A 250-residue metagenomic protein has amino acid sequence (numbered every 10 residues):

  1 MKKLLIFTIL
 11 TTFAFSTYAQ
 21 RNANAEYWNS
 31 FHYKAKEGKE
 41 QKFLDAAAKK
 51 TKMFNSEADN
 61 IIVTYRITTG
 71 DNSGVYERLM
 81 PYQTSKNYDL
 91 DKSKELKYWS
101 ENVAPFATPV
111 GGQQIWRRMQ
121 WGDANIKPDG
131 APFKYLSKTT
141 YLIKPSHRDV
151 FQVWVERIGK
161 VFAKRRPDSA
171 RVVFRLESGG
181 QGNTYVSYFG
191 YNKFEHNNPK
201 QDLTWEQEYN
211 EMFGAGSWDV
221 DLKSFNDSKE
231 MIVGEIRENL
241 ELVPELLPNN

Functional and structural regions predicted by a protein language model:
M1-N24: Bacterial Sec-dependent N-terminal signal peptides
R21-A23, A48-T64, D71-N72, M80-R118 (+3 more regions): An amphipathic, aromatic/His-enriched active-site/gating alpha helix that lines ligand/cofactor pockets
E26-N60: N-terminal targeting signals for Sec/Tat export/insertion, comprising classic cleavable signal peptides
S30-H32, Q120-N183, Y188: Surface-exposed interaction/gating patches
K34-A35, M80, D91, I143: Hydrophobic/aromatic side-chain positions at a characteristic register within alpha-helices of tetratricopeptide repeats
E40-L44, Y88-K92, R148-V153: Solvent-exposed, non-transmembrane alpha-helical starts
Y65-T69, L176-S178: Tandem-repeat/low-complexity and Cys-motif detector
N72-Y76, Q181-T184: A short, glycine/Asx- and small/polar-enriched loop/turn that sits immediately N-terminal to a beta-strand
